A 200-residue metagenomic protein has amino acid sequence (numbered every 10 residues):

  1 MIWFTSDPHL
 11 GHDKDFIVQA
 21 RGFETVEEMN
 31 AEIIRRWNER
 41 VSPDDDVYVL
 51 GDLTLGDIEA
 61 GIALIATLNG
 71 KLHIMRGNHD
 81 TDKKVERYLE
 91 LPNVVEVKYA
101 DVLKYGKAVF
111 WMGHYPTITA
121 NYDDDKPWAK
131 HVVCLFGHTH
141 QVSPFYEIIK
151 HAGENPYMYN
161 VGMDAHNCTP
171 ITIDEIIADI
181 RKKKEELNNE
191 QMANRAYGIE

Functional and structural regions predicted by a protein language model:
M1-D7, M158-V161: Short, hydrophobic/glycine-enriched beta-strand segments
W3-T5, L10-D101: Core catalytic region of metal-dependent phosphoesterases/phosphodiesterases, especially metallo-beta-lactamase-like
E90-G198: Conserved beta-sheet core of the metallophosphoesterase superfamily
